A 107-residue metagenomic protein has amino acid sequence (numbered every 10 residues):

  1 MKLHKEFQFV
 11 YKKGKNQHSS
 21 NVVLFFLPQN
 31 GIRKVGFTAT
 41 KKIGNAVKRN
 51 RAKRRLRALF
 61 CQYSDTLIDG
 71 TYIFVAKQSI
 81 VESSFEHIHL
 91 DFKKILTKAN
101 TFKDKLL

Functional and structural regions predicted by a protein language model:
M1-L107: Positively charged, solvent-exposed patches that mediate nucleic-acid binding
